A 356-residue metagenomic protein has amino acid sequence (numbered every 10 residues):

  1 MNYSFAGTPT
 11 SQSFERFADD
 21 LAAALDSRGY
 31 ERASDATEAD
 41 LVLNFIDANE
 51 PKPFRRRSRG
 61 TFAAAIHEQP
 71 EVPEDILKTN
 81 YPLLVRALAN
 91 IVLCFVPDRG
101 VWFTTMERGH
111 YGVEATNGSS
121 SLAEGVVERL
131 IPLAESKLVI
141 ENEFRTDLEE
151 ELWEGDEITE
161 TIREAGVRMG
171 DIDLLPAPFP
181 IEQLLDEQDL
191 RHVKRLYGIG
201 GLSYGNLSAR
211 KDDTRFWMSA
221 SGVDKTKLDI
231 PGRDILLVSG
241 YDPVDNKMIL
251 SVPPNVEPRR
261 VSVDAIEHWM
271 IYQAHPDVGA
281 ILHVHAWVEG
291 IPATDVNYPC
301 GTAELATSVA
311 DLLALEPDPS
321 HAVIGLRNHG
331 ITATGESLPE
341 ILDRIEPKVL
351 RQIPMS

Functional and structural regions predicted by a protein language model:
M1-V263, V349-S356: Long, non-catalytic terminal segments
N44, P53-R56, A64, E74-D75 (+1 more regions): Active-site beta-strand/loop microenvironment that shapes enzyme catalytic pockets
L202-Y204, I266, D318-S320: Short beta-strand-initiation
A209, I271, H329: A residue-level signal for conserved active-site and pocket-lining positions in enzyme catalytic cores
K211-R215, R327, E336-S337: Short acidic-glycine loop/turn motifs at beta-strand connectors
W287-I291, I324-T332: Small/polar glycine-rich anion-binding or flexible loop at a beta-alpha turn
L305-S320: A short, acidic, amphipathic alpha-helical segment used as a generic capping/interface helix at domain edges
A333-E346: Divalent-metal (often Zn2+) His-rich catalytic cores of metallo-beta-lactamase-fold enzymes
